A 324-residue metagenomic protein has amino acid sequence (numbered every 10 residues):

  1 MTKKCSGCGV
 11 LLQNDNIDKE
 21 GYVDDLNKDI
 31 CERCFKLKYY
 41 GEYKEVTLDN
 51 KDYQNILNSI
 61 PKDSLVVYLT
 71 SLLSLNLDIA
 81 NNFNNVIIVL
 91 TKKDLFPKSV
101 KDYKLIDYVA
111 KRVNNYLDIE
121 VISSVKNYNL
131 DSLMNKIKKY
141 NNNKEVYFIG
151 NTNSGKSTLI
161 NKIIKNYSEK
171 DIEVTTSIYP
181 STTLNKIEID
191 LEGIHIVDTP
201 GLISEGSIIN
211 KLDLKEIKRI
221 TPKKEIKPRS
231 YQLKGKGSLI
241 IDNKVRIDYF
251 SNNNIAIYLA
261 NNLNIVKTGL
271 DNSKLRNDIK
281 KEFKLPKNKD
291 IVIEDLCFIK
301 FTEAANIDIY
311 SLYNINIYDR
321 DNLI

Functional and structural regions predicted by a protein language model:
T2-V66, T70, N84-I87, K93 (+1 more regions): Helix-rich effector regions associated with P-loop NTPase G domains
L57-P61, N76-N84, V109-V113, I137-Y140 (+2 more regions): Alpha-helix C-terminal capping segments
S71-L75: Short beta->alpha connector loops
N76, L95-P97, Y128-N129, K156 (+2 more regions): Eukaryotic short linear interaction motifs
L77-A80, K98-Y103, G206-I209: Conserved ATPase-coupling elements of RecA-like P-loop NTPase cores
I87-I88, E120: Short hydrophobic alpha-helical runs that function as membrane-insertion/retention elements
L95-S154, K162-E169, E173: Canonical P-loop GTPase G-domain recognition
L159: Hydrophobic positions on the alpha1 helix immediately C-terminal to the Walker A/P-loop
